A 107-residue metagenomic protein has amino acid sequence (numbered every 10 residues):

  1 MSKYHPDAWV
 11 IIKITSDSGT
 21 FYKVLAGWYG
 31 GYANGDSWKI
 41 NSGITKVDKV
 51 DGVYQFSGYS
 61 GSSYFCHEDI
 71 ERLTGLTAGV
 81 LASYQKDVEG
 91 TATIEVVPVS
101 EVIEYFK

Functional and structural regions predicted by a protein language model:
M1-Q55, Y59-K107: Cysteine-centric segments in proteins
